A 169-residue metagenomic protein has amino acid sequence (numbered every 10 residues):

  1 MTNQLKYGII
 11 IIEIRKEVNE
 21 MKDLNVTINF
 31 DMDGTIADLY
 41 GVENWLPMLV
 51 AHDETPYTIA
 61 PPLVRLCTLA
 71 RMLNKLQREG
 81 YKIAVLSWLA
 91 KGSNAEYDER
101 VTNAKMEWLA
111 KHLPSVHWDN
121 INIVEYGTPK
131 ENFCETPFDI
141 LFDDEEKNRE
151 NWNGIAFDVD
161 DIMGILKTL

Functional and structural regions predicted by a protein language model:
Q4-Y7: Low-complexity, intrinsically disordered or signal/transmembrane-proximal segments
I9-I10, E17: Short, positively charged and aromatic/hydrophobic N-terminal segments
I10-I12, K111: A periodicity- and composition-biased signal for non-globular, repetitive helical segments
E20-K22, F133: N-terminal hydrophobic alpha-helix used for membrane targeting or insertion
K22-D23, T27-N29, D33-H112: Alpha-helical substrate-recognition element adjacent to the catalytic core
A95-L169: C-terminal cap/substrate-recognition subdomain and adjoining C-terminal extension of metal-dependent phosphatase-like
